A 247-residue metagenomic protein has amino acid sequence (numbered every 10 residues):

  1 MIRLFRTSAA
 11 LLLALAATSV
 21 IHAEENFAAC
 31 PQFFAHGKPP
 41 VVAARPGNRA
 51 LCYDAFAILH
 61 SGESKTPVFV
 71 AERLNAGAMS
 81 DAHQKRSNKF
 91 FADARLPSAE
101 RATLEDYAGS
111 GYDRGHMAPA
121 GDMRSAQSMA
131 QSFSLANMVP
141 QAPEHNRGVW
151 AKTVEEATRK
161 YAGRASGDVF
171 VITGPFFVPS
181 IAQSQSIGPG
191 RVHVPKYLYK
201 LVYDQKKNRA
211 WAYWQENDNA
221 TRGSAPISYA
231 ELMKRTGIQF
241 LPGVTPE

Functional and structural regions predicted by a protein language model:
M1-A9: Bacterial N-terminal signal peptides that target proteins for export
S8-A16: Bacterial N-terminal signal peptides
L15-T18, S128: Hydrophobic alpha-helical membrane context
I21-T66: N-terminal module-boundary/linker segments of secreted carbohydrate-active enzymes
H22-C30, L51, L74, K89-A92 (+4 more regions): Generic preference for hydrophobic/aromatic residues in regular secondary structure cores
A50-R114: Short, His- and charge-rich active-site/binding loops that engage polyanionic ligands
L96-E247: Domain-level detector of nuclease and nuclease-like folds in predominantly extracellular/periplasmic contexts
